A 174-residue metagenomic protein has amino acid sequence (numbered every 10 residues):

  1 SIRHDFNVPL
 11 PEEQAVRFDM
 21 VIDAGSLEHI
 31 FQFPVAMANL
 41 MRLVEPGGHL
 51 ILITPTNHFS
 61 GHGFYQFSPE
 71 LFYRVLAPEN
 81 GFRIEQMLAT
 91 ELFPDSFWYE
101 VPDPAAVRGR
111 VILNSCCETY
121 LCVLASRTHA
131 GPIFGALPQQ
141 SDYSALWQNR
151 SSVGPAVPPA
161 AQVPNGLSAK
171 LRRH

Functional and structural regions predicted by a protein language model:
S1-H58: Conserved SAM-binding loop
H29, F33, Y65, N114-S115: Aromatic-acidic/polar surface patches that form glycan- and anion
N57, G63-A89, W98-P104: Conserved Class I S-adenosyl-L-methionine
H58-G63, G109-L113: Active-site rim elements
W98-R173: Core SAM-dependent methyltransferase catalytic element
